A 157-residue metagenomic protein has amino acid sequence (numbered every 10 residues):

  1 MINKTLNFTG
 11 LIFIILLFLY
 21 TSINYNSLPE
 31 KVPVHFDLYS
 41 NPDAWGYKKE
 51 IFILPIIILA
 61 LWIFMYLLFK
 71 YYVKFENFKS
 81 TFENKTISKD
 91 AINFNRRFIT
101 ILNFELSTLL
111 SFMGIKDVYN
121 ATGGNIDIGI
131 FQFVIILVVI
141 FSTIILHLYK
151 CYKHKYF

Functional and structural regions predicted by a protein language model:
M1-I14, I51-P55, R96: Alpha-helical transmembrane segments and their helix-start/interface "positive-inside/aromatic belt" motifs in integral
L6-N7, Y66-L68, N95-T108: Select subsegments of transmembrane alpha-helices in polytopic membrane proteins, especially boundary-proximal
I12-F13, G46-M65, Q132-I140: Alpha-helical transmembrane segments
T21-F52: Active-site and channel-lining beta-strand-loop segments that bind or position nucleotide-derived/phosphorylated
N24-S27, W62-T81, H147-H154: Membrane-water interface of transmembrane alpha-helices
T81-N95: Short membrane-interface loop/juxtamembrane segments of multi-pass integral membrane proteins
F104-G123: Alpha-helical transmembrane segments and their membrane-interface junctions in multi-pass membrane proteins
D127-F157: Terminal transmembrane helical module of multi-pass membrane proteins
